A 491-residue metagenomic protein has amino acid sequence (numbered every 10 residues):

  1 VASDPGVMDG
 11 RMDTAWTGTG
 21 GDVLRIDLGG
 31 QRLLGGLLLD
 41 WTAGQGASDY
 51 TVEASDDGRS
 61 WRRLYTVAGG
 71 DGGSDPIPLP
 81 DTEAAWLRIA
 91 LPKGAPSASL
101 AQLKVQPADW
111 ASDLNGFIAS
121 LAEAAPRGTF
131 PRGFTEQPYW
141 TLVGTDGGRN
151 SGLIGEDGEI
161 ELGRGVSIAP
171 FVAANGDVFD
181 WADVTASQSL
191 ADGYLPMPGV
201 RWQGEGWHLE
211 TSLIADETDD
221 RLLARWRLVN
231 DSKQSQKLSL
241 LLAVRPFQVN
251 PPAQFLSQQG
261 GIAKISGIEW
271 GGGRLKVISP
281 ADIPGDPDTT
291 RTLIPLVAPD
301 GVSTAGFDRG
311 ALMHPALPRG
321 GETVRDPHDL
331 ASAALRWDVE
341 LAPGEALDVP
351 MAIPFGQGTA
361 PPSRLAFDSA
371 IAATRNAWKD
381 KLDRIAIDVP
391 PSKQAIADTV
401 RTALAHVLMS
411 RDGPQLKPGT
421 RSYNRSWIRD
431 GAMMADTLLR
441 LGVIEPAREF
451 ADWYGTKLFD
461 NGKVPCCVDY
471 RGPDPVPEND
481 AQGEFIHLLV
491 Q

Functional and structural regions predicted by a protein language model:
V1-L34, D40-Y50, A54-D56, S60 (+4 more regions): Disordered, acidic Ser/Thr/Pro-rich linker "stalks" and the adjacent N-terminal cap of the next globular domain
D22-L24, G35, S48-Y50, A85 (+2 more regions): Short beta-strand/loop motifs in extracellular/secreted proteins, especially within beta-sandwich accessory domains
G36, A84-R88, L223, D348: Short, conserved beta-strand segments of beta-strand-rich sandwich/propeller modules, principally
L37, L312-E340, E345-A346, P350 (+1 more regions): Substrate-binding groove/exosite segments of carbohydrate-active enzymes
G73-P76, T185-S189, E210-T218, N461-A481 (+1 more regions): Aromatic/His-enriched, Gly/Pro-containing loop or helix-boundary segments that lie immediately adjacent to catalytic
G73-P80, P350: Exposed aromatic-hydrophobic patches
I89-P96: Short beta-strand-plus-loop segments that form exposed binding edges in beta-rich domains
Q102-A395: Terminal accessory carbohydrate-recognition/targeting modules of carbohydrate-active enzymes
